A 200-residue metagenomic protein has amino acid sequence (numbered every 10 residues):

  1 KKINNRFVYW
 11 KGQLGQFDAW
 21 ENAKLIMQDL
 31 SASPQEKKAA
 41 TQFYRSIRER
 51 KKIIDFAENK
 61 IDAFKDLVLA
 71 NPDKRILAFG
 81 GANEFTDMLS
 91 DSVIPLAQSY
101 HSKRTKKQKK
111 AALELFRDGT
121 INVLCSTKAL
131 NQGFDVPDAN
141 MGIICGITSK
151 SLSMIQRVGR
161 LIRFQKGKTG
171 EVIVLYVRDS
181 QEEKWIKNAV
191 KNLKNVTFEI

Functional and structural regions predicted by a protein language model:
K1-N71: Interdomain helical connector at the RecA1-RecA2 junction of SF1/SF2 helicase-like NTPases
K60, F85, Q108, K150-M154 (+3 more regions): Helical mechanochemical/support elements of P-loop NTPase systems and associated helical scaffolds
D73-R75, T169: A general structural motif
R75-G80, E84-F134, S153-I155: Conserved helicase ATPase core of P-loop NTP-dependent helicases/translocases
G81, S102, I147, L175-V177: Cofactor-binding loop segments of dinucleotide-utilizing enzymes, especially the Rossmann-like FAD- and NAD(P)+-binding
V123-C125, Q132-T148, S153-Q156, R163 (+1 more regions): A short beta-strand element within the Helicase C-terminal
R160-N192: Conserved segment of the helicase C-terminal RecA-like domain
F198-I200: Long, largely alpha-helical accessory region at the distal end of helicase-like NTP-driven motors
